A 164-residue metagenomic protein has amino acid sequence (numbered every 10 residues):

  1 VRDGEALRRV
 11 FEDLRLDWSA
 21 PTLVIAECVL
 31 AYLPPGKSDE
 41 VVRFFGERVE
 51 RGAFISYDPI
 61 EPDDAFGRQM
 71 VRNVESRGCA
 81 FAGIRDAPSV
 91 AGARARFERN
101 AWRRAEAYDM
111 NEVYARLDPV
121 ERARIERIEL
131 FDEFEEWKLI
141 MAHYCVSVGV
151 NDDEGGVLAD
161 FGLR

Functional and structural regions predicted by a protein language model:
V1-R164: Alpha-helical subdomain
